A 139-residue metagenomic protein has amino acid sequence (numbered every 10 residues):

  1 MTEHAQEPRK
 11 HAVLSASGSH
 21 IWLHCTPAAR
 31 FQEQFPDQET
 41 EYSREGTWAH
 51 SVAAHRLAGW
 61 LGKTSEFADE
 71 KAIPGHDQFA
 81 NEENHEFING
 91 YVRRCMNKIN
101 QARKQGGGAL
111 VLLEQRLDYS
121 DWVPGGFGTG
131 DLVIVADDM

Functional and structural regions predicted by a protein language model:
M1, L14-G18, Y119, V135: Intrinsically disordered, low-complexity segments enriched in Ser/Pro/Gly/Ala and basic residues
M1-P8: Glycine- and charge-rich intrinsically disordered segments
K10-G62, E114: Nuclease catalytic cores
H55-M139: Catalytic cores of nuclease domains that cleave nucleic-acid phosphodiester backbones
